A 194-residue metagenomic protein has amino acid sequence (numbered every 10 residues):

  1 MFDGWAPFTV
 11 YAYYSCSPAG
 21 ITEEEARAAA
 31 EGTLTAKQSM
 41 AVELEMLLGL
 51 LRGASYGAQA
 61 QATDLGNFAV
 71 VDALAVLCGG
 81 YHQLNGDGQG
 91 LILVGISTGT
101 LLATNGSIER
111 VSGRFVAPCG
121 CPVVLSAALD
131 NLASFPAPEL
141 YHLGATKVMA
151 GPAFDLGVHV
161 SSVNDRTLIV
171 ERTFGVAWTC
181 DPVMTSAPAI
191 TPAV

Functional and structural regions predicted by a protein language model:
M1-G57, Q61, S107, S161-V194: Flexible, glycine/threonine- and acidic-rich loop/arm segments that mediate assembly and lattice contacts in viral
A19, Y56, L65, G79 (+5 more regions): Feature targets compositionally biased, intrinsically disordered low-complexity regions with long contiguous runs
L44-L51, L65, L74-L77, L84 (+7 more regions): Generic detector of leucine side chains in alpha-helical contexts
A54-P122: Extended, solvent-exposed, turn-rich assembly/linker loops in the middle of proteins
S112-V194: Sequence/fold signature of self-assembling virion shell proteins
